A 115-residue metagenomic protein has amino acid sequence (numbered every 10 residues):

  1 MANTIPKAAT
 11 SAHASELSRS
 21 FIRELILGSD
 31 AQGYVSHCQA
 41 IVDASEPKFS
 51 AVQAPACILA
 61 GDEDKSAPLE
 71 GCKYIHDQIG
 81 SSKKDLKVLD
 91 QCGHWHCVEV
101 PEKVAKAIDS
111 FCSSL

Functional and structural regions predicted by a protein language model:
M1-A51: Conserved alpha/beta-hydrolase catalytic His-Asp/Glu region
I5, C38, I75, V104 (+2 more regions): Hydrophobic "lid"/C-terminal helical patch of Rossmann-like NAD(P)-dependent dehydrogenase/epimerase domains
S29, A67, H96-E99: Residue-level signal for the nucleotide or nucleotide-sugar donor/cofactor binding architecture
F49-Q53, Q78-S81: Short, conserved loop/helix-junction motifs that constitute active-site signature segments in enzyme catalytic cores
V52, I58-A60, D64: Short beta-strand/loop motif that positions the catalytic acidic residue of the alpha/beta-hydrolase fold
A54, P68-D77: Short alpha-helix in the alpha/beta-hydrolase fold that links the catalytic acid
D62-K65, Q91-G93: Acidic beta-to-alpha connecting loop that harbors the catalytic carboxylate
S82-L115: Catalytic active-site module of serine/aspartate enzymes centered on a nucleophile-bearing elbow/loop
